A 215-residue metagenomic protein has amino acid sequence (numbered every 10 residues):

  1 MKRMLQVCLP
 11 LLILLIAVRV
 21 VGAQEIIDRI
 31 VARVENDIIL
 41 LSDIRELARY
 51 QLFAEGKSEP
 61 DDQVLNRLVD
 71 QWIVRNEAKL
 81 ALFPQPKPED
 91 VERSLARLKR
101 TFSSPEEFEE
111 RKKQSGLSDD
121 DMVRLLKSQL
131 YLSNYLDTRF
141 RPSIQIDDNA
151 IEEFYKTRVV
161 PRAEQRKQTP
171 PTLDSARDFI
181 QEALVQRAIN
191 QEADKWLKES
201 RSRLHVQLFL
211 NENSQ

Functional and structural regions predicted by a protein language model:
M1-L9: Bacterial N-terminal signal peptides that target proteins for export
C8-A17: Bacterial N-terminal signal peptides
I16-R19, A48, G56, D194-K195 (+1 more regions): Residues in and immediately flanking transmembrane alpha helices
V20-E25: Boundary at the C-terminal end of the N-terminal hydrophobic targeting segment
I26-I27, R33, S58-Q215: Peptidyl-prolyl cis-trans isomerase
I30-P60: N-terminal targeting signals for Sec/Tat export/insertion, comprising classic cleavable signal peptides
